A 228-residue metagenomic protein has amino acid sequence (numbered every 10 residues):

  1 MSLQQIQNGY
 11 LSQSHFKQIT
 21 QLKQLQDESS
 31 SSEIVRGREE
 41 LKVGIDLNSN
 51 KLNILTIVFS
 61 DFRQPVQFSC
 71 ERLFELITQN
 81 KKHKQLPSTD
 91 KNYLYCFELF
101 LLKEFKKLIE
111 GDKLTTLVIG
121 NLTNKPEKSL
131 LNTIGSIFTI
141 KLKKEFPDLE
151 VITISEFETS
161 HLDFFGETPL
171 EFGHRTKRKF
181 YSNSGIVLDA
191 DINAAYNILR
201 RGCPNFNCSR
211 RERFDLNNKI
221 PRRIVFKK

Functional and structural regions predicted by a protein language model:
S2-K228: Positively charged, helix-rich recognition surfaces that bind polyanionic ligands
